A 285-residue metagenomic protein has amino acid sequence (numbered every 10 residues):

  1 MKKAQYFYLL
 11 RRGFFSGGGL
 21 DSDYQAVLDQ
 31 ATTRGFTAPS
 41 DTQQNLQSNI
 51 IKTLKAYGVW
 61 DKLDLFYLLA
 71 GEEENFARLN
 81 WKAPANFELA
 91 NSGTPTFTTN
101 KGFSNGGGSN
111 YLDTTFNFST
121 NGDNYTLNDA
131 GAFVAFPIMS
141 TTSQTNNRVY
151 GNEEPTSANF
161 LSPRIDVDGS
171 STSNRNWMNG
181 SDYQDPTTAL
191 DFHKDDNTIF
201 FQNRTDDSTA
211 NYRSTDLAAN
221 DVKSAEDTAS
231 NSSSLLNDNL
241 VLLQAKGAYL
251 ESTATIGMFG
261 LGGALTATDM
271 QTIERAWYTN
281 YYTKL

Functional and structural regions predicted by a protein language model:
M1-L285: Polar, enzyme-active/binding microenvironments
